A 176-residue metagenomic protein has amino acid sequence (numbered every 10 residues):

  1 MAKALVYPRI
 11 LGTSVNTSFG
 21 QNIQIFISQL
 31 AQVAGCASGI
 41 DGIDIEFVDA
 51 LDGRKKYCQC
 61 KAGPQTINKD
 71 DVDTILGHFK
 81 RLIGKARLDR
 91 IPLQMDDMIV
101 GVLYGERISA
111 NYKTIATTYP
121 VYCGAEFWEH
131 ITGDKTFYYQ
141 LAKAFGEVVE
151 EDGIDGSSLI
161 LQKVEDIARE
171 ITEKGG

Functional and structural regions predicted by a protein language model:
M1-S18: Interdomain/boundary linker segments immediately adjacent to catalytic/signaling cores
T13, D41-G42, D52-G53, Q94-M95: Short, well-ordered loop/turn elements at secondary-structure boundaries
S14-G35: Short N-terminal edge-element motif at the start of the domain
L30, I43-E46, D71-L76: "Short basic amphipathic alpha-helical interaction patches in structured regions
A31, I45-F47, G53-I67: Conserved catalytic cores of phosphodiester-cleaving nucleases, focusing on short active-site segments
A34-D44: Short, well-structured beta-strand/strand-turn elements
A62-E126: Catalytic cores of nucleic-acid endonucleases
I99-G176: Domain-level recognition of nuclease-like catalytic cores that cleave nucleotide substrates
